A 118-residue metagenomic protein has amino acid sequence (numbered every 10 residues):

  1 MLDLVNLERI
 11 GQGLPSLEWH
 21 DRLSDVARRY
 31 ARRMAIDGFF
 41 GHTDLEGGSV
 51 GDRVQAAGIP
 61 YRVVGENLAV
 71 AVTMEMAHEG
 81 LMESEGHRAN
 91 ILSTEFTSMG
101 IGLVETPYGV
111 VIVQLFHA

Functional and structural regions predicted by a protein language model:
M1-D52, M99: Short, well-ordered surface patches within globular domains
S49-A118: A well-ordered secondary-structure block
